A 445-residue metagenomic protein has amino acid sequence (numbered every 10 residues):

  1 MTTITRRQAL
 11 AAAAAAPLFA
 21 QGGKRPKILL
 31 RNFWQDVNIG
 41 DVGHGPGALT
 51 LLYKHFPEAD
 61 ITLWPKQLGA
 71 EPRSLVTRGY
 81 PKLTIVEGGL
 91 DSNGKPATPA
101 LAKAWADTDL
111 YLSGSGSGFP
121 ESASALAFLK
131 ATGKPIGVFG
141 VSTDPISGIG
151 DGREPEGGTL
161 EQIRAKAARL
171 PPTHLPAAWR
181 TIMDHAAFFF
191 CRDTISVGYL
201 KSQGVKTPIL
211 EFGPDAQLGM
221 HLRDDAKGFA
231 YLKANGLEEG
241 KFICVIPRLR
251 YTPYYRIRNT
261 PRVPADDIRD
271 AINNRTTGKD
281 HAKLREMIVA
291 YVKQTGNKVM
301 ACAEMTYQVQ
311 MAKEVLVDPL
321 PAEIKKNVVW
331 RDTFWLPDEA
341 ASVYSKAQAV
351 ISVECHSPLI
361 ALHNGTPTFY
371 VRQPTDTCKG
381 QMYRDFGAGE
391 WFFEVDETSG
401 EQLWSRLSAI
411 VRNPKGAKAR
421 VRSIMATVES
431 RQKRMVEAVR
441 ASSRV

Functional and structural regions predicted by a protein language model:
M1-G22: N-terminal export signals
Q21-V445: Active-site anion-handling motifs in enzyme catalytic cores
